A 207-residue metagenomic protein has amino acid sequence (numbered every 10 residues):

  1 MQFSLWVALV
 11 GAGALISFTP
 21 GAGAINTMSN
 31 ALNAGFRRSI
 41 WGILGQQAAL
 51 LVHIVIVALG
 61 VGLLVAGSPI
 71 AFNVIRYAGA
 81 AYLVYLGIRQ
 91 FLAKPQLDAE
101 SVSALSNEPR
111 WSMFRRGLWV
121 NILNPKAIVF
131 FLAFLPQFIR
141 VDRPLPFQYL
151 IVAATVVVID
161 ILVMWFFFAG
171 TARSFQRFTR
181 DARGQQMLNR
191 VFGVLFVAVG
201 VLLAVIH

Functional and structural regions predicted by a protein language model:
F3-N73, F131-V157, F166-G170, Q176: Juxtamembrane transmembrane-helix termini in multi-pass membrane transport proteins
F18-T19, I122-L123, L162: Transmembrane helix irregularities
G21, G35, N124-P125, D181: Short loop-to-helix capping motifs
R37-M113, V201: Membrane helix-loop-helix hairpins that form the core translocation module of multi-pass transporters
I54-A58, L123, I128, V194-H207: Hydrophobic alpha-helical transmembrane segments in multi-pass integral membrane proteins
G67-D98, D160-F167, T171, Q176-H207: Selective transmembrane alpha-helices of multi-pass membrane proteins
F114-I122: A short amphipathic helical element positioned immediately N-terminal to and/or at the very start of a transmembrane
